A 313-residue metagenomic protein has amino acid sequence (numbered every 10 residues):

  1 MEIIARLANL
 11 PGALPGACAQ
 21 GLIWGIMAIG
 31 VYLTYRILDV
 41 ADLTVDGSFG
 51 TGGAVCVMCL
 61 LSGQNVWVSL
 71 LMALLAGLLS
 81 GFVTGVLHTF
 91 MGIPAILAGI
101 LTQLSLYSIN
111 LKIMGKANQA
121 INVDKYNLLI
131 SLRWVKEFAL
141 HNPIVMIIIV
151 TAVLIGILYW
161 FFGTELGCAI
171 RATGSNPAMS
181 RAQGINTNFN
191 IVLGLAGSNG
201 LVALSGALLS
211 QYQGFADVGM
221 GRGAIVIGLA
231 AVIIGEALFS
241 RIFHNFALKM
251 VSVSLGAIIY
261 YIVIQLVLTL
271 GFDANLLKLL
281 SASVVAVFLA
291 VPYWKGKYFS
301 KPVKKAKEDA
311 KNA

Functional and structural regions predicted by a protein language model:
M1-M27, V55, G63-V68, L140-H141: Membrane-interfacial amphipathic/re-entrant helices at transmembrane-helix boundaries
T34-G52, L87-L101, L166-A169, L193 (+3 more regions): Short, non-helical or kinked segments that cap or interrupt transmembrane helices
Y35-F90, K136-L140, I242, T269: Membrane-embedded helix boundary and interhelical linker motif in transport proteins
Q64-L104, I109, A152, L255-G256 (+1 more regions): Alpha-helical transmembrane segments within multi-pass membrane transporters and channels
S80, L140-I225: Helix-loop-helix "hairpin" substructures at the membrane interface of multi-pass membrane proteins
A95, G99, Q103-G163, L193 (+2 more regions): Transmembrane helix-bundle core of multi-pass membrane transporters and related energy-transducing complexes
S175-A182, N186-F189, L248-V251, V263-A313: Cytosolic-side transmembrane-helix boundaries in multi-pass membrane proteins
V202, G206-K278: Transmembrane alpha-helical segments in multi-pass inner-membrane proteins
